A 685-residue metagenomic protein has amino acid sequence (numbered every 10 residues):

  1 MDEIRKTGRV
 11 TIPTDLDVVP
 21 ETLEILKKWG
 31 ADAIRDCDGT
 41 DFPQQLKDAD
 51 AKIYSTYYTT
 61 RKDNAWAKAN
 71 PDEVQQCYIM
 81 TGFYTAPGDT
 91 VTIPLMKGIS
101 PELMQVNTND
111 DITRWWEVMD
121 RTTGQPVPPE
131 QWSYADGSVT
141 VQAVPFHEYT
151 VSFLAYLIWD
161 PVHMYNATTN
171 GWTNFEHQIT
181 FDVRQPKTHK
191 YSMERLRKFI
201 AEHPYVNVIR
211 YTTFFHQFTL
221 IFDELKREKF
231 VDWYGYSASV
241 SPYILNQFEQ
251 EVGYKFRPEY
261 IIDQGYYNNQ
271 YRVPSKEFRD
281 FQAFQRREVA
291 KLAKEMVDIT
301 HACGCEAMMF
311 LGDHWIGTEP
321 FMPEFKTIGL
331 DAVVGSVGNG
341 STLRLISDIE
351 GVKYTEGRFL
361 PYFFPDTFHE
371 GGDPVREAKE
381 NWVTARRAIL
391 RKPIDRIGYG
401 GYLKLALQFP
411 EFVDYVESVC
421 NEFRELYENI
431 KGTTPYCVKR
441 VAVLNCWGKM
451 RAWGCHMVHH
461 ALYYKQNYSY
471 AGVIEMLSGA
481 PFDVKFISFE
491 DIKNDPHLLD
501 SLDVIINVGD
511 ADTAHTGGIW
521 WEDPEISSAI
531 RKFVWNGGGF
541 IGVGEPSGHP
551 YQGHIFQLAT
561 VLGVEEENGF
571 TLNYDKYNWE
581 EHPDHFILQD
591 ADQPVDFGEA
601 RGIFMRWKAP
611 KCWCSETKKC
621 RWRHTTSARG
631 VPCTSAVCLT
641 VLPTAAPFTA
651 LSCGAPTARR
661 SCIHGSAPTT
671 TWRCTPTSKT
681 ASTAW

Functional and structural regions predicted by a protein language model:
M1-T22, L26-D32, A155-T180, M309: Boundary/entry segment of secreted carbohydrate-active catalytic domains
E3-I4, V10-K52, R195-T212, F325 (+4 more regions): Catalytic domains of carbohydrate-active enzymes, especially glycoside hydrolases
G8-L16, A31-C37, Y84, E102 (+9 more regions): The substrate-binding groove and active-site-proximal loops of carbohydrate-active enzymes, especially glycoside
L46, A65-A67, L196-R197, N207-F214 (+13 more regions): Hydrophobic targeting/anchoring helices
A69-T327, L345, K431: Polysaccharide-binding and catalytic clefts of secreted carbohydrate-active enzymes
L462-Q557: Helical hinge/lid and interdomain linker segments adjacent to catalytic or ligand-binding clefts that mediate domain
G517-A600, W607, C614, C620: A glycine-rich, often tryptophan-bearing local segment used as a flexible ligand/cofactor-contacting loop or short
A681-W685: Short, well-ordered beta-strand segments enriched in hydrophobic/aromatic residues
